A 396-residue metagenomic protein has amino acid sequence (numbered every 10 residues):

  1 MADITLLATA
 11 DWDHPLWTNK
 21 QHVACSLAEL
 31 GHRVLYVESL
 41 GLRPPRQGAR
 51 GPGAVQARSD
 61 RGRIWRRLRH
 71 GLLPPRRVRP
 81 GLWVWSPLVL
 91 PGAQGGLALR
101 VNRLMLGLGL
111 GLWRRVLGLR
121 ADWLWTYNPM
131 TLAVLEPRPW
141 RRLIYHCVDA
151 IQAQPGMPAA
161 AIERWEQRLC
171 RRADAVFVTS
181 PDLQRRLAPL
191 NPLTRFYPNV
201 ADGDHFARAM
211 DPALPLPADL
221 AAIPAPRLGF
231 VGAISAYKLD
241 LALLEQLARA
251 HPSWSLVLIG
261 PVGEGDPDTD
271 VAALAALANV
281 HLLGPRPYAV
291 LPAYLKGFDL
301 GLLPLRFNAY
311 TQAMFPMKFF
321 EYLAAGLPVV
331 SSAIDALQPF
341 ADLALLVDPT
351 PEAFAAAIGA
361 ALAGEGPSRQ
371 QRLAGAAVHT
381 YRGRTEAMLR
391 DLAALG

Functional and structural regions predicted by a protein language model:
P15-T18, A289-Y294, G301-L323, S331-A341: Nucleotide-sugar-dependent
V23, L108-R115, P158-V176: Membrane-proximal helix-turn-helix segments that form the acceptor-binding/catalytic region of lipid-linked
R46-V116, H281: A conserved catalytic-core segment of Leloir-type glycosyltransferases
D182, V200-A209: Carbohydrate-associated surface elements
L220-K238: Conserved donor-binding/catalytic core segment of Leloir-type glycosyltransferases
G260, D268-P292: Nucleotide-activated donor-binding/catalytic signature segment of Leloir-type glycosyltransferases, i.e., the conserved
L343-E352, G359-G366: Conserved acidic donor-binding segment of nucleotide-sugar-dependent glycosyltransferases
A363-A393: A charged, aromatic-enriched C-terminal amphipathic alpha-helix characteristic of glycosyltransferases across folds
